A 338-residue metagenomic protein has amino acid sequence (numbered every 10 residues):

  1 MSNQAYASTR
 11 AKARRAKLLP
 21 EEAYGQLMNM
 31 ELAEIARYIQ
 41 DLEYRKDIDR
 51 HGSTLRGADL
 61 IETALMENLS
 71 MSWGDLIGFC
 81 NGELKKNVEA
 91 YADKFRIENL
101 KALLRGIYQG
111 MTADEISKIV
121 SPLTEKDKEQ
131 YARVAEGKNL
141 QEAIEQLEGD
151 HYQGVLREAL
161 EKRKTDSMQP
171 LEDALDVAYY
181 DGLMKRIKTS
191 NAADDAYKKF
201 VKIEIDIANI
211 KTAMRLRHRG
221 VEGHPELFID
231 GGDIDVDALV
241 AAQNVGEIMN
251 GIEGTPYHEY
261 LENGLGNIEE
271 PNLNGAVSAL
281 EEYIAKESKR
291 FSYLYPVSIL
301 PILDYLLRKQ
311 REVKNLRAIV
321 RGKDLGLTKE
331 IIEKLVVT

Functional and structural regions predicted by a protein language model:
M1-T338: N-terminal domain-start signal
